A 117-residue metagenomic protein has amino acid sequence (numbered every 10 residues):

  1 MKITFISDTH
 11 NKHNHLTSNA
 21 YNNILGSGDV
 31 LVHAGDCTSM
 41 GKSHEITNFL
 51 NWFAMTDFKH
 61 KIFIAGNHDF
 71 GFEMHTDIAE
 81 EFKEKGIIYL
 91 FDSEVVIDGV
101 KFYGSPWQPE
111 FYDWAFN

Functional and structural regions predicted by a protein language model:
M1, S7-T9, F111: Domain-start "cap" segments at the beginnings of catalytic or binding domains
M1-T4, E94-G104: Beta-strand-turn-beta hairpins that frame and shape the catalytic cleft of phosphate-ester-processing enzymes
I6, N11-I97: Core catalytic region of metal-dependent phosphoesterases/phosphodiesterases, especially metallo-beta-lactamase-like
V100-N117: Binuclear metal-dependent hydrolase catalytic cores centered on His/Asp/Glu-rich metal-binding motifs
